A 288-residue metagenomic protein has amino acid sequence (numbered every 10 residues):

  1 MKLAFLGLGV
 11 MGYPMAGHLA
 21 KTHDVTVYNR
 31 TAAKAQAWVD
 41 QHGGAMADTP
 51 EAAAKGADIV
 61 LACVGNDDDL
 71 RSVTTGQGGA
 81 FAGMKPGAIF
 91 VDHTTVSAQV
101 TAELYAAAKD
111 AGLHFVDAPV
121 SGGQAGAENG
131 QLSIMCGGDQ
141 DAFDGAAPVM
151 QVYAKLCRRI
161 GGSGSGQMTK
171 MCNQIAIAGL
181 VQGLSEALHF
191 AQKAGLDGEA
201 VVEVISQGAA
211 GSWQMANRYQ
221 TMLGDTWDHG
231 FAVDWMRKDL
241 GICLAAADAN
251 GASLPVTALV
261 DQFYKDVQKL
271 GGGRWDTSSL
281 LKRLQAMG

Functional and structural regions predicted by a protein language model:
M1-A62, A88, H93-T94: NAD(P)+-binding Rossmann beta1-loop-alpha1 motif at the extreme N-terminus of oxidoreductases
M11, M15, C63, M84 (+4 more regions): Methionine-biased hydrophobic packing positions in alpha-helices, especially within tandem helical repeat solenoids
V25, M46, H114-V116, C157 (+2 more regions): Hydrophobic beta-strand scaffold residues
P50-H114: Rossmann-fold NAD(P) dinucleotide-binding segment
V64, V96-I175: Rossmann-fold dinucleotide-binding core
S165-M287: Helical "substrate-binding/catalytic lid" subdomain of Rossmann-like NAD(P)-dependent dehydrogenases/reductases
